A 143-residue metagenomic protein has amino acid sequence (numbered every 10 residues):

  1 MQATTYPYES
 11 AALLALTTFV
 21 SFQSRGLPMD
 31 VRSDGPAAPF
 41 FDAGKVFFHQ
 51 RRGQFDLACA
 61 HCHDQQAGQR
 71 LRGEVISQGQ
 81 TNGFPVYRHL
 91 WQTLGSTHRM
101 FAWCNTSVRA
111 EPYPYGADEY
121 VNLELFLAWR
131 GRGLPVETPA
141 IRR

Functional and structural regions predicted by a protein language model:
M1-K45, H89-P112, Y120, E124-R143: Post-cleavage N-terminal segment of exported redox proteins
D34, H61-C62, S77-Q80, E119 (+1 more regions): Residue-level signal for alpha-helical context at structural boundaries
R51-G53: Short coil/turn linking the two alpha-helices of tandem helical-hairpin repeats
F55, A60-H98: Gly/Gly-Pro-rich "capping" loops immediately C-terminal to redox-active cysteine motifs in periplasmic/lumenal
